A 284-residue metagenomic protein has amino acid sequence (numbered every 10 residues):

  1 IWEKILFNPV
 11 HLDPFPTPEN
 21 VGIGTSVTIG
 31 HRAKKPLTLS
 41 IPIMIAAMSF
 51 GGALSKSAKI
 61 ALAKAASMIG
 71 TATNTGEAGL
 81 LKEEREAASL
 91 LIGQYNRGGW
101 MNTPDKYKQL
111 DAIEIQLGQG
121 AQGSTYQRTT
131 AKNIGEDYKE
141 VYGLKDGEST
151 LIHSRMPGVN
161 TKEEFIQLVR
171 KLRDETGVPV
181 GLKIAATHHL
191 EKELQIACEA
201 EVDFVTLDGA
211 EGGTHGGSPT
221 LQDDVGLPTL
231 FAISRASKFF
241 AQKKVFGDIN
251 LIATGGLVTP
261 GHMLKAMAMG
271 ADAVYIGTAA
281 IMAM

Functional and structural regions predicted by a protein language model:
I1-I43, A47-K64, T71-A72, G79-L80 (+3 more regions): Conserved, well-structured core domains of diverse proteins
S40-S49, A88-S89, L151-R155, G177-V180: Short, basic, glycine/proline-bearing loop/turn elements
S49, E77-L81, R97-G99, L117-A121 (+4 more regions): Active-site-proximal loop/turn and secondary-structure-junction residues that shape catalytic pockets, frequently
N74-T75, I92-Q94, E114-Q116, T206 (+1 more regions): Conserved beta-strand positions in the central sheet of alpha/beta enzyme cores
L90, Q94-G147: Flexible glycine-/small-residue-enriched beta->alpha junction loops that bind anionic phosphate/pyrophosphate groups
Q119-G123, L144-F165: Active-site beta->alpha loop and helix N-cap motifs at the rims of alpha/beta catalytic domains
H153-M284: Glycine-rich phosphate/ribose-binding loops and adjacent secondary-structure elements that form binding surfaces
